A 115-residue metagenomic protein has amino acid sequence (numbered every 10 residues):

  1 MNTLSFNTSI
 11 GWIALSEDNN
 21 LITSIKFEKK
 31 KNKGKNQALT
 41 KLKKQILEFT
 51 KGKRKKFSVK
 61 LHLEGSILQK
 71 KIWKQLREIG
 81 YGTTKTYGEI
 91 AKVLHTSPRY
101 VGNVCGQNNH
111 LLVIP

Functional and structural regions predicted by a protein language model:
M1-R99: Basic nucleic-acid-binding alpha-helical/helix-turn surface characteristic of O6-alkylguanine DNA
G106: Residue-level detection of the helix-turn-helix DNA-binding "recognition helix"
N109: Phosphate-backbone recognition surface of nucleic-acid-processing proteins
L112-P115: Short Lys/Arg-enriched helix C-cap and helix-to-coil transition segments that create basic nucleic-acid-contact patches
